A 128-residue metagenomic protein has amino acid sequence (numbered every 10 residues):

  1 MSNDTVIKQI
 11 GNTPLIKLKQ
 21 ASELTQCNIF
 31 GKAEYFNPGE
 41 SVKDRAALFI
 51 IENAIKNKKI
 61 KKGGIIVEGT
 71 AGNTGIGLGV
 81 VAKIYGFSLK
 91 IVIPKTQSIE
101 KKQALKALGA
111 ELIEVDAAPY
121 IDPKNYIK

Functional and structural regions predicted by a protein language model:
M1-K128: PLP-dependent amino-acid enzyme catalytic core
